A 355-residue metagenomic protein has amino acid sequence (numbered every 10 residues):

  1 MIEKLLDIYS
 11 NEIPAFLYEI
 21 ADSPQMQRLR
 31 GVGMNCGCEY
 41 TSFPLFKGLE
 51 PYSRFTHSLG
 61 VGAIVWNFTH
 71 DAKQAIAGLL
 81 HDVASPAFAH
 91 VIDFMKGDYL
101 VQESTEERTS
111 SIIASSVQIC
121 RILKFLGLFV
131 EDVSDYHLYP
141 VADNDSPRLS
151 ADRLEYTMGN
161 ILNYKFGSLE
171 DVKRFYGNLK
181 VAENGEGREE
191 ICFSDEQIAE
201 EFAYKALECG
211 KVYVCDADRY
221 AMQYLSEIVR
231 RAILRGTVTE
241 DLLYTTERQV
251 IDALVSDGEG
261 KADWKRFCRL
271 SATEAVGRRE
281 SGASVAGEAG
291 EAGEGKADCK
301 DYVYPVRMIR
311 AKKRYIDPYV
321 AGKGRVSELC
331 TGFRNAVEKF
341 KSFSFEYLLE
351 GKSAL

Functional and structural regions predicted by a protein language model:
M1-K73, A87, V91-L355: Histidine-centered, transition-metal-coordinating active-site segments
Q74-D82: Short alpha-helical catalytic segment bearing the HExxH-like zincin motif of zinc-dependent metalloproteases
